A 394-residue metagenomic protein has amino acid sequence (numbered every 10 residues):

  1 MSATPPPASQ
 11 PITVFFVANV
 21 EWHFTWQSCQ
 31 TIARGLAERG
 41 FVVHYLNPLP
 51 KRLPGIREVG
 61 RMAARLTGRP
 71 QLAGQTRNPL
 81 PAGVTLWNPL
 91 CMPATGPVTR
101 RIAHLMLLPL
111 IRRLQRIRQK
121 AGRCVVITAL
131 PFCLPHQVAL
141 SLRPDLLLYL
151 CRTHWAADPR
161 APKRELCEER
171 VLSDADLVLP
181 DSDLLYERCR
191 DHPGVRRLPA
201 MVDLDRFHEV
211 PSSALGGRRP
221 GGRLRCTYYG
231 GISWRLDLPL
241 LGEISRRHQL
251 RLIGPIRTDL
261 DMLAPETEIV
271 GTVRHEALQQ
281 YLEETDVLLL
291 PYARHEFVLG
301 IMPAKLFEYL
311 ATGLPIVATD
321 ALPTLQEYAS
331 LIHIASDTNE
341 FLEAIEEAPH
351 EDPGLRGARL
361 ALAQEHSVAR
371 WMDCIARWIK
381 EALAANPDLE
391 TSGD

Functional and structural regions predicted by a protein language model:
H23-Q27, S233, E276, Q280-Y281 (+2 more regions): Nucleotide-sugar-dependent
I32, I111-I117, R123, P159-D181: Membrane-proximal helix-turn-helix segments that form the acceptor-binding/catalytic region of lipid-linked
A156, A175-V195, Q326: A short, active-site helix/loop in glycosyltransferases that binds the activated sugar's phosphate group
L184, L198-L204, V210: Carbohydrate-associated surface elements
R218-R235, L241-I253: Conserved donor-binding/catalytic core segment of Leloir-type glycosyltransferases
G254-L282: Nucleotide-activated donor-binding/catalytic signature segment of Leloir-type glycosyltransferases, i.e., the conserved
S330-N339, E346-E351: Conserved acidic donor-binding segment of nucleotide-sugar-dependent glycosyltransferases
H350-A384: A charged, aromatic-enriched C-terminal amphipathic alpha-helix characteristic of glycosyltransferases across folds
